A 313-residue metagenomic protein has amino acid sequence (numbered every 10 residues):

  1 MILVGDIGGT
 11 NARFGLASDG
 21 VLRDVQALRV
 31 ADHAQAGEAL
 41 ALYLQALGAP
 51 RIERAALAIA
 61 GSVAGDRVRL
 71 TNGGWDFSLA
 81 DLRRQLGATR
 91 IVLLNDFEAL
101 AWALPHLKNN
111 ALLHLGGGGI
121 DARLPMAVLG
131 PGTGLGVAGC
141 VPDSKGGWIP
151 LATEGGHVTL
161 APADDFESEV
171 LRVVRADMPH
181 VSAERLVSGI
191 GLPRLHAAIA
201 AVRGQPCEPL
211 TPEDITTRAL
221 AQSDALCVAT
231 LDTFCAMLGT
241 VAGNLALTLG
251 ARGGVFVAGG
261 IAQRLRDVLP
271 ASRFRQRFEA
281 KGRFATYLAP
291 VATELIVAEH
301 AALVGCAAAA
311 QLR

Functional and structural regions predicted by a protein language model:
M1-P50, E169-R313: ATP-binding/phosphotransfer module of carbohydrate and carboxylate kinases, centering on a glycine-rich
D6, D96, G132: Active-site glycine-centered loops adjacent to acidic/histidine catalytic or metal-binding residues that shape
A12, S62-A64, G134-A138, R194 (+1 more regions): Short, acidic Gly/Pro/Ser/Thr-rich loop/turn segments
S18-D19, L70-N72, H106-N109, P142-K145 (+2 more regions): Short, glycine/charged-enriched secondary-structure capping and boundary segments
G48-L93, W102-A111, V128, A262-D267: Short beta-strand-loop/turn "lid" adjacent to the catalytic site in phosphate-handling enzymes
G87-T89, D121-M126, A251-R252, P290-V291: Short coil/turn connectors at secondary-structure junctions
R90-D121, L210-A225, A229-C235, T240: ATP-dependent carbohydrate kinase catalytic cores
A111-A183, R266, F274-E279, R283-A285: Glycine-rich phosphate-binding loop of actin/hexokinase-like ATP-binding domains
